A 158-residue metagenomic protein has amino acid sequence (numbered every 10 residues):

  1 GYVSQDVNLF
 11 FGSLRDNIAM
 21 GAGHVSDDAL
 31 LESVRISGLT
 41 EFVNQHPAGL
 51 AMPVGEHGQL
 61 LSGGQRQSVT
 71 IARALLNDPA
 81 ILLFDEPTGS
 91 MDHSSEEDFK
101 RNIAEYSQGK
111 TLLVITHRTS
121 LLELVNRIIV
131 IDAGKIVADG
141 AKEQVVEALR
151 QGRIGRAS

Functional and structural regions predicted by a protein language model:
R15-E56, K100-R101, G109, A138 (+2 more regions): ABC ATPase nucleotide-binding domain helical subdomain, centered on the C-loop/LSGGQ "ABC signature"
I71, I115: Hydrophobic anchor residue at the start of the ABC signature
N77, Q108: Conserved signature/switch motifs of ABC ATPase nucleotide-binding domains
L82-D85: Catalytic Walker B motif of ABC-type/P-loop ATPase nucleotide-binding domains
H93-S94: Helix N-cap at the start of a conserved alpha-helix in ABC-type nucleotide-binding domains
E123-V130: Conserved catalytic segment of ABC-fold P-loop ATPases
